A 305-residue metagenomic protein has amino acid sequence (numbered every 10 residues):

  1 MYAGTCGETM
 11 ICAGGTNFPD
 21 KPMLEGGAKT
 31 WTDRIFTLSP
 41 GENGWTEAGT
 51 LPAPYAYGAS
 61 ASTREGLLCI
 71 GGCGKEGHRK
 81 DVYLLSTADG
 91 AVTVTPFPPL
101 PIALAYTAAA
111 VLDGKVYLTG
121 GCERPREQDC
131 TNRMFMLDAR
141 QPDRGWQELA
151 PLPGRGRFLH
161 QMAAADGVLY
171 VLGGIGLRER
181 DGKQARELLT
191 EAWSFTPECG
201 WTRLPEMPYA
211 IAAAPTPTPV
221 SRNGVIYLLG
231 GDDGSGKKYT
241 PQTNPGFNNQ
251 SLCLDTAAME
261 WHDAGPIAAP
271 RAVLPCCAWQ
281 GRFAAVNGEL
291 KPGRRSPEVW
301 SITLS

Functional and structural regions predicted by a protein language model:
M1-S305: Kelch-like beta-propeller repeat domains
